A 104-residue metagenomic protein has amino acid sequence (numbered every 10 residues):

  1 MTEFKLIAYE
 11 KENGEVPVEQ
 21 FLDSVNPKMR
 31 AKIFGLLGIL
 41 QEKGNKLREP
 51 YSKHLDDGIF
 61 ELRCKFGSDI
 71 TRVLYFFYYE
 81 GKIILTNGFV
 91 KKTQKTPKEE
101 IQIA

Functional and structural regions predicted by a protein language model:
M1-I70, Y79-I83, K92-I103: Basic, Lys/Arg-enriched alpha-helical interface segments
T86: Conserved catalytic cores of phosphodiester-cleaving nucleases, focusing on short active-site segments
F89: Residue-level signal for short, function-critical loop segments
